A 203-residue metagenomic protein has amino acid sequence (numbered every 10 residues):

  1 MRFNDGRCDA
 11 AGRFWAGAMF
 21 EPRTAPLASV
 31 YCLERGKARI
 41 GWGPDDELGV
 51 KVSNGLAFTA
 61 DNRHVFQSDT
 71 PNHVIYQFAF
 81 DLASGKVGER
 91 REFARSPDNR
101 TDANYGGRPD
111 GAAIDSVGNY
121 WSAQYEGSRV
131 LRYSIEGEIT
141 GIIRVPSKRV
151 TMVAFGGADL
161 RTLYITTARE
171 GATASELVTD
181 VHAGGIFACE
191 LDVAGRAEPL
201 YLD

Functional and structural regions predicted by a protein language model:
M1-D46: Hydrophobic alpha-helical segments and helix pairs
M1-R13, P44-V65, S96-N119, S147-T162: Beta-rich, blade/repeat-based domains predominating in secreted/periplasmic proteins but also intracellular
R2-N4, P26, V52, P71 (+5 more regions): Beta-rich catalytic cores
F14-T24, V65-N72, Y120-Y125, Y164-E170: Conserved beta-strand positions in repeat-built beta-propeller and related beta-rich domains
A28-Y31, V74-Y76, R129-L131, G185-F187: A short loop-to-beta-strand structural motif that recurs across blades of beta-propeller domains
H73-V74, F78, R95-T140: Loop/turn-rich, solvent-exposed surfaces of beta-rich toroidal or solenoidal domains
F78-K86, E190-R196: Short loop/turn segments immediately following beta-strands, especially the blade-tip and inter-blade linker loops
A154-D203: Blade-level signature of beta-propeller repeat domains, shared across WD40, Kelch, NHL, RCC1 and BNR/Asp-box propellers
